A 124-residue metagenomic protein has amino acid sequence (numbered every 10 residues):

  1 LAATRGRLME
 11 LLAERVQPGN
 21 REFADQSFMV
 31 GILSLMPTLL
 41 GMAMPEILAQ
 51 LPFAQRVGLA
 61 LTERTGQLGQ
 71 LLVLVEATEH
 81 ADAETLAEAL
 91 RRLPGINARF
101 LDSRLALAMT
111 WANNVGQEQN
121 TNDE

Functional and structural regions predicted by a protein language model:
L1-E124: Metal-dependent nucleotide-binding catalytic modules
